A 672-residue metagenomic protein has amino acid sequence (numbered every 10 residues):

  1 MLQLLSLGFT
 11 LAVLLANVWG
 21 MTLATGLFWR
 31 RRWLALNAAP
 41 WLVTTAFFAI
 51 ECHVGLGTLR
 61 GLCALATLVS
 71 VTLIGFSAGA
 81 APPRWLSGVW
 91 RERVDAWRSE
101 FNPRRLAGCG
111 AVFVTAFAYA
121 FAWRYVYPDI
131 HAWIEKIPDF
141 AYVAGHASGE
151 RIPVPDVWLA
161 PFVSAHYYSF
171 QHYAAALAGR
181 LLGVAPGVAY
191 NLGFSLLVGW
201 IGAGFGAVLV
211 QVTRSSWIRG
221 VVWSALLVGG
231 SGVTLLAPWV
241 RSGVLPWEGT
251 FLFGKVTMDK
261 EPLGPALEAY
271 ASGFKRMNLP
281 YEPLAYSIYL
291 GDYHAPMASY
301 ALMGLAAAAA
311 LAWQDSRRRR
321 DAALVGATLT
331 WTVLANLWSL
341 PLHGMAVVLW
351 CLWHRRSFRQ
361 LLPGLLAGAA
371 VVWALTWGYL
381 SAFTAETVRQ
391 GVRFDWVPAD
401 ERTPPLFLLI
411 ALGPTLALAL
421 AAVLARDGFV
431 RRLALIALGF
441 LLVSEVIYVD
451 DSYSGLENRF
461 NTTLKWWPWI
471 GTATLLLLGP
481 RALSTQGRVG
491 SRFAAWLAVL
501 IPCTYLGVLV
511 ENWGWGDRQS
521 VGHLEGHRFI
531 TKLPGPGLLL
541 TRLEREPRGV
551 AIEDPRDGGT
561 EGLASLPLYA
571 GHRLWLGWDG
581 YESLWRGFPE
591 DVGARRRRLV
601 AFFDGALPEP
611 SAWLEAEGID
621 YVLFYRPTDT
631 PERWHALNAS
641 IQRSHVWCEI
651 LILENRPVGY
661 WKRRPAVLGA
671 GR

Functional and structural regions predicted by a protein language model:
M1-E100, W373-A382, T387-A425, I436-Y448: Membrane-embedded, hydrophobic transmembrane alpha-helices
A16-R32, C52, G204-V221, L311-R318 (+1 more regions): Transmembrane alpha-helical segments of multipass membrane enzymes and assembly factors that act on membrane-embedded
G26-P40, R104-G110, I218-V222, R318-A322 (+3 more regions): Membrane-interfacial loop-to-transmembrane alpha-helix junctions, especially the N-terminal start
R84, E92, A309-D321, L342-A369 (+4 more regions): Perimembrane helix-loop-helix junctions
F101-C109, T115-L302, A551, R556: Active-site lumenal/periplasmic loops and adjacent helix-entry segments of GT-C-fold, multi-pass membrane
V126-H131, V233-Y281, G364-A564, G580-E582 (+2 more regions): Transmembrane helical bundles and short interhelical boundary loops of multi-pass, membrane-embedded
S287-L290, A322-N336: Membrane-interface alpha helices of multi-pass inner-membrane proteins
L506-R672: Extracytoplasmic
